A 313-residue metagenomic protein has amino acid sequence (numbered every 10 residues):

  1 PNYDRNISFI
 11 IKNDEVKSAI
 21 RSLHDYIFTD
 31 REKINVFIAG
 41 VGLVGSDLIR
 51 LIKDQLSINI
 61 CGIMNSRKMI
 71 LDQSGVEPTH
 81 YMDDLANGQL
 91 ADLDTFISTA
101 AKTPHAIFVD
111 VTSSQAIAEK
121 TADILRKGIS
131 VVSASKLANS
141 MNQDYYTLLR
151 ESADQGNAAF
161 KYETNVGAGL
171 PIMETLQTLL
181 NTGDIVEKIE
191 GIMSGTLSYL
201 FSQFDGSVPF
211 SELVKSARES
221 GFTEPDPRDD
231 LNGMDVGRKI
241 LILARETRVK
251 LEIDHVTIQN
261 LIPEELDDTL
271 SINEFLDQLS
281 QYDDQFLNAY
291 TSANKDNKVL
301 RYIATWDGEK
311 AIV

Functional and structural regions predicted by a protein language model:
P1-L48: A conserved regulatory-domain signal marking ACT and ACT-like small-molecule sensing domains and adjacent regulatory
N2-R5, D14, V41, N65-K68 (+2 more regions): Short, ordered loop/turn segments at secondary-structure junctions
E32-R126: N-terminal glycine-/serine-/threonine-rich beta1-alpha1-beta2 phosphate-ribose binding loop of Rossmann-like
I63, I107-D110, V131-A134, F160-T164 (+2 more regions): General beta-strand structural signal in soluble alpha/beta enzymes
S114-K127, S135-E163, A168-L176: Rossmann-fold NAD(P)-binding glycine/threonine-rich loop
D154-N157, K161-S220, M234-D235, I242: Rossmann-like NAD(P)H-binding beta-loop-alpha module
Q203-F204, S211-V313: Substrate-binding/catalytic subdomain of NAD(P)-dependent oxidoreductase enzymes
